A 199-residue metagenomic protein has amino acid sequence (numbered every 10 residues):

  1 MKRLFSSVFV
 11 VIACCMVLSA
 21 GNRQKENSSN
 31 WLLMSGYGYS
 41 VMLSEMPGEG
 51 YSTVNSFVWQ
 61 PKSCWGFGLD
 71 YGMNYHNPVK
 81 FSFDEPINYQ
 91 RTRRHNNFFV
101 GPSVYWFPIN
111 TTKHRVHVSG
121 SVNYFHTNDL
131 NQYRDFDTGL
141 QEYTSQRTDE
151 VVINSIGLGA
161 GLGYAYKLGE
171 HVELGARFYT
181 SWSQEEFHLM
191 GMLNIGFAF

Functional and structural regions predicted by a protein language model:
M1-N30: Cleavable N-terminal export/targeting peptides
A20-F67, M190-M192, G196-A198: Short glycine/proline- and aromatic-enriched beta-strand/turn motifs that initiate or cap beta-hairpins
R23-K25, Y75, F98, D135-F136 (+2 more regions): Gram-negative and organellar
Q24, M46, V58, R93 (+2 more regions): Alpha-helix initiation/capping motif
S29-W31, P47-T53, R94-V100, H114 (+2 more regions): Residues that define the transmembrane beta-barrel architecture of outer-membrane proteins
Y39-L43, E85-T92, T144-E150, Y179-W182: Extracellular loop and loop/strand-boundary signature of outer-membrane beta-barrel proteins
S56-T138, Y166-E170, F197-F199: Gram-negative (and chloroplast) outer-membrane scaffold detector with strong preference for beta-barrel transmembrane
N74-K80, L158-F199: Predominantly the C-terminal beta-signal and adjacent terminal strand-loop region of outer-membrane beta-barrel
